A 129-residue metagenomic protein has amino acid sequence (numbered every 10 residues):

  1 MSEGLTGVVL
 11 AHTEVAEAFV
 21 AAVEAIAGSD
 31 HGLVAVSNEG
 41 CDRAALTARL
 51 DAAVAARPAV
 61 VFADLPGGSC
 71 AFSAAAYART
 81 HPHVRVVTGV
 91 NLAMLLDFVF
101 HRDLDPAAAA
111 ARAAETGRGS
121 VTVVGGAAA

Functional and structural regions predicted by a protein language model:
M1-A129: N-terminal loops that bind phosphate or other acidic moieties and the adjacent beta-alpha structural core
